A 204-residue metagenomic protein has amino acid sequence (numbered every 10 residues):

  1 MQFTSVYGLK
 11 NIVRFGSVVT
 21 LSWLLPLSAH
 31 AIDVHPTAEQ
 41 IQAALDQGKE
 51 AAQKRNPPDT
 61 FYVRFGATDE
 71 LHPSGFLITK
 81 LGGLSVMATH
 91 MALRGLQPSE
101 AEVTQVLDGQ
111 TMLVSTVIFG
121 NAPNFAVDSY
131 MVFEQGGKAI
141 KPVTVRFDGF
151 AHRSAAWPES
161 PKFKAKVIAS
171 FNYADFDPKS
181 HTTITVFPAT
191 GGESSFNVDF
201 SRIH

Functional and structural regions predicted by a protein language model:
M1-N11: N-terminal secretory signal peptides that target proteins for export/translocation
Y7, S17-V19, F65, H204: Prokaryotic Sec-type signal peptides and long signal-anchor helices with extended Leu/Ile/Val-rich h-regions
K10, P26-S28: Short, intrinsically disordered, low-complexity terminal segments
G16-P26: Bacterial N-terminal signal peptides
A31-H204: Conserved functional micro-motifs across diverse proteins
